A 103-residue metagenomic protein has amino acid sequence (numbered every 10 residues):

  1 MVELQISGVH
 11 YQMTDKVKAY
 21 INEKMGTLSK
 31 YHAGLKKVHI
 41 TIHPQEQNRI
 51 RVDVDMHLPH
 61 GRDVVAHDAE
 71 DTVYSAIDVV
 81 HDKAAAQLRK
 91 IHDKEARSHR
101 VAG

Functional and structural regions predicted by a protein language model:
M1-G103: N-terminal, polar/charged subdomain of small-to-medium soluble alpha/beta proteins
